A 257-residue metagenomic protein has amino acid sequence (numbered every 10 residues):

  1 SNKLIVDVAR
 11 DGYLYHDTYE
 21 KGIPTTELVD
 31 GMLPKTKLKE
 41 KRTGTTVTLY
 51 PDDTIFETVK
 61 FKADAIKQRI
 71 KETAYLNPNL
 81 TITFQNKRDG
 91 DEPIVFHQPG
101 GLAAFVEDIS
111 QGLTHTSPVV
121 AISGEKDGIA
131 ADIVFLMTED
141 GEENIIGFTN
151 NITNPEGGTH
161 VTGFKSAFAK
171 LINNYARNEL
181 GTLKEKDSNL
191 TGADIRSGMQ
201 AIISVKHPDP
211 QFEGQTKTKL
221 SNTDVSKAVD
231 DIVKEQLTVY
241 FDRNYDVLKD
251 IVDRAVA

Functional and structural regions predicted by a protein language model:
K3-A257: GHKL-family ATPase ATP-binding module
